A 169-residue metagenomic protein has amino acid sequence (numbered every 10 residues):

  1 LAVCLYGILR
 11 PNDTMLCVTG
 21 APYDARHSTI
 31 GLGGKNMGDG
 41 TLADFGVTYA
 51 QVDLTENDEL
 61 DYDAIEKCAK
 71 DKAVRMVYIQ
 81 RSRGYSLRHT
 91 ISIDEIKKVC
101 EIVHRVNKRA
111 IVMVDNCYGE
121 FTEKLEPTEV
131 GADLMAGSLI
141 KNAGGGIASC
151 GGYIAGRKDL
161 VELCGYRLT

Functional and structural regions predicted by a protein language model:
L1-T169: Conserved PLP-enzyme active-site core in the AAT-like
